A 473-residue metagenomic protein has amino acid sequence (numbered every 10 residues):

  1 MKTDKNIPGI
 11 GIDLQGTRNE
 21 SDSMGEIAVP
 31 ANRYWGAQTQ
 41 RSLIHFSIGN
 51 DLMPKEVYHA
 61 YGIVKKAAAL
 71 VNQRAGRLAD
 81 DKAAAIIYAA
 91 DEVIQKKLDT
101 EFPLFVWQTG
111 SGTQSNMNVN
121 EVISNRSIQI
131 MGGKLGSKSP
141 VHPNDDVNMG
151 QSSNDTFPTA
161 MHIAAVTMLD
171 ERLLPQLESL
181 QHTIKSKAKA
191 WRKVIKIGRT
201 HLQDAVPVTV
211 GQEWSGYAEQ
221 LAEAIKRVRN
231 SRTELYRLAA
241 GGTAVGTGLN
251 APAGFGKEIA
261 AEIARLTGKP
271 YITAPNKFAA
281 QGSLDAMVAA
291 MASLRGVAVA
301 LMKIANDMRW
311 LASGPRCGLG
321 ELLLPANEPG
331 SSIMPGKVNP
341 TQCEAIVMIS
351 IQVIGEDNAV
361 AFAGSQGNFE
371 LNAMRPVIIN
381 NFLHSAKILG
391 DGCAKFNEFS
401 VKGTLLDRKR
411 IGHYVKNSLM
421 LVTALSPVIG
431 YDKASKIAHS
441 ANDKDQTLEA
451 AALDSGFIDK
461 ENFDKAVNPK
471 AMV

Functional and structural regions predicted by a protein language model:
K2-V473: Conserved, well-structured ligand/cofactor-binding cores
